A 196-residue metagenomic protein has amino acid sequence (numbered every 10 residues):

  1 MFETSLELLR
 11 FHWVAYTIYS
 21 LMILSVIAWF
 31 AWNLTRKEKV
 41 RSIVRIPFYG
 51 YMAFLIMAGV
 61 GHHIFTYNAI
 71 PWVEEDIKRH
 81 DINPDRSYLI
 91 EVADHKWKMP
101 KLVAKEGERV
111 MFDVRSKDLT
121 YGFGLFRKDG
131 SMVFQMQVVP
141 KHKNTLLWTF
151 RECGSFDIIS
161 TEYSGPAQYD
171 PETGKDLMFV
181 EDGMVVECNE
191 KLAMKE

Functional and structural regions predicted by a protein language model:
M1-P100, M194-E196: Extracytoplasmic entry segments of secretory-pathway proteins
F2, F11, F30, F48 (+9 more regions): Phenylalanine-focused residue identity feature
E38-P47, I77-I82, F134-E196: Extracellular/periplasmic metallocenter environments
G50, G59-G61, G107, G122-G124 (+5 more regions): Residue-identity detector for glycine
K78-E162: Membrane-proximal soluble helical/coiled-coil segments that couple transmembrane anchors to catalytic or regulatory
